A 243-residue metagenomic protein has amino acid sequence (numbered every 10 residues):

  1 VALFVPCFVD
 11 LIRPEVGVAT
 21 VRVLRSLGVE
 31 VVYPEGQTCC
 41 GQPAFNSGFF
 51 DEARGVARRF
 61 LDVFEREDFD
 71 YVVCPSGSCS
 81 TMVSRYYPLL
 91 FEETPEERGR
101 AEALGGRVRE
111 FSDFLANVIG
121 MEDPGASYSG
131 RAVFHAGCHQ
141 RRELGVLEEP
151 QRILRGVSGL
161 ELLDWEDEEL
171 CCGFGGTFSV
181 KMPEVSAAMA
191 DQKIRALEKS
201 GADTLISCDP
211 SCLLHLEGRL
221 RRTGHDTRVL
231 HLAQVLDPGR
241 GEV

Functional and structural regions predicted by a protein language model:
V1-V243: Iron-sulfur cluster-binding electron-transfer modules in prokaryotic oxidoreductases
